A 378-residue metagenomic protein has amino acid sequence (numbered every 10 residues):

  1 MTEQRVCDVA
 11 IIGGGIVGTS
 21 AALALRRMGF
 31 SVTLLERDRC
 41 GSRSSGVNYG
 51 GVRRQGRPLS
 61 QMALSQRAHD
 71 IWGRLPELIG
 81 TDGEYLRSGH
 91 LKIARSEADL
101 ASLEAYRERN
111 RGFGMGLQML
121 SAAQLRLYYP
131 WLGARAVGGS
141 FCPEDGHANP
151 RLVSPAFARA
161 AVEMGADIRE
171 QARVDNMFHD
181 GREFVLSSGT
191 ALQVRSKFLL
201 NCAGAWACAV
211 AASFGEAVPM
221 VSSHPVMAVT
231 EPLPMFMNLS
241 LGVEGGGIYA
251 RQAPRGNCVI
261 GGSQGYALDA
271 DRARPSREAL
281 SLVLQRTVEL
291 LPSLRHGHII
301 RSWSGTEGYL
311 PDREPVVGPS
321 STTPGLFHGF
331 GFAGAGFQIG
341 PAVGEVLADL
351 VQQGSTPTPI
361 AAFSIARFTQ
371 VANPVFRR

Functional and structural regions predicted by a protein language model:
D8-T33: N-terminal Rossmann-like FAD-binding beta1-loop-alpha1 element of flavoenzymes
R27-G46: Glycine-rich FAD pyrophosphate-binding loop
Y49-Y128, G247, E278, R286-V288: Dinucleotide-binding Rossmann-like beta1-alpha1 core, especially the glycine-rich loop that anchors the ADP
D82-K92, Y106, M119, R126-M164 (+3 more regions): Helix-loop-beta segment of a Rossmann-like dinucleotide-binding subdomain
S140-F184, S188-T190, V194-R195: Helical element adjacent to the flavin cofactor pocket in flavoenzyme catalytic cores
Q193-M237: Central helical "cap/lid" subdomain
A217, P232-L326: Active-site lid/adjacent beta-loop-alpha segment flanking the redox-cofactor pocket in flavoenzymes
L291-R378: C-terminal catalytic lobe of FAD-dependent flavoproteins
